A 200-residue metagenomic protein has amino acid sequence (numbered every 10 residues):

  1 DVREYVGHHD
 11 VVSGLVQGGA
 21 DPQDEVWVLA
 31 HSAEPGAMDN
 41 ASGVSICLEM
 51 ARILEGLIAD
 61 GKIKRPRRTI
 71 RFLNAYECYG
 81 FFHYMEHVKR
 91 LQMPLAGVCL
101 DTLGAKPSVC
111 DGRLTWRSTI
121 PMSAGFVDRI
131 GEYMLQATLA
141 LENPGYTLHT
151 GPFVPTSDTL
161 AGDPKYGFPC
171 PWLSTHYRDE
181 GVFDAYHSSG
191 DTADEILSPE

Functional and structural regions predicted by a protein language model:
D1, A75-H176, G181-V182, D194-E195: Metal-dependent peptidase/peptidase-like ectodomains
D1-A41, L48-K62, T69: Soluble metallo-hydrolase cores and metallopeptidase-like ectodomains found primarily in the secretory/periplasmic
Q17-V28, T175-S188: Active-site-adjacent bridging/hinge elements
E25, M38-S42, H83-M85, V109-C110: Short, solvent-exposed loop/turn and secondary-structure capping segments
W27-G36, G112-R117, S189-D194: Glycine- and acidic
A37-S45, G125, I196-P199: Soluble non-cytosolic domains of exported or imported proteins
R52, R68-R71, E180-E200: His/Asp/Glu-rich mid-to-C-terminal helical/loop segments that flank catalytic regions of hydrolases
I53-Y84, R90-Q92: Short helix-loop-beta-strand segments that form the rim/entrance of peptidase-like active sites
